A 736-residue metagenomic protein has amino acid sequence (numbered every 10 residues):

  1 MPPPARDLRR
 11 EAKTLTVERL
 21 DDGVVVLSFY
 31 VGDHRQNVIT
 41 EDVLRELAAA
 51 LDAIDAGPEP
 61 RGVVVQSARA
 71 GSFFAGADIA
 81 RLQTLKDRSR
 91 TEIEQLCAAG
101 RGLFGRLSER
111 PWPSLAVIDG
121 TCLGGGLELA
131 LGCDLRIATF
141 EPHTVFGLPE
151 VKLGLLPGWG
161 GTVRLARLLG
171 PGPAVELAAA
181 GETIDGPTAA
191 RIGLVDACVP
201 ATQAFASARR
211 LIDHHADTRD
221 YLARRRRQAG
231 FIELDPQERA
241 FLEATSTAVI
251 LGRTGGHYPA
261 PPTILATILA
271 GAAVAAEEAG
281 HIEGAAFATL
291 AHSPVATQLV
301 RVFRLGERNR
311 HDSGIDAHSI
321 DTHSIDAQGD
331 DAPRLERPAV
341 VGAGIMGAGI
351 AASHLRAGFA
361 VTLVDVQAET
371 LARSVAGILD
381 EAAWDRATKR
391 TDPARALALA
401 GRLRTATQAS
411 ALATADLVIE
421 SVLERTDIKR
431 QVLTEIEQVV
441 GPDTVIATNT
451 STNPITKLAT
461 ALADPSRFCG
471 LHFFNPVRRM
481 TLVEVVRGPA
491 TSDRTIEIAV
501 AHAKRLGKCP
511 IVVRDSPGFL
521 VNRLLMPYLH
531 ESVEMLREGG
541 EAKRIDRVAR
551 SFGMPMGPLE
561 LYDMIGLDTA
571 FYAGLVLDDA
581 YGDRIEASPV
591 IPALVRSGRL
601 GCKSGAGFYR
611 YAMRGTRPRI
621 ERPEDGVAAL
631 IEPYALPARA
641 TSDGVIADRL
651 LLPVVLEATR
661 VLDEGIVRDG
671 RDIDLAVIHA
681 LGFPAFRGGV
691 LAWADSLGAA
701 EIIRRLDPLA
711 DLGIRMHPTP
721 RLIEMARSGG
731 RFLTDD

Functional and structural regions predicted by a protein language model:
M1-Q66, T91, G102-G105: Conserved CoA-thioester-binding segment of acyl-CoA-metabolizing enzymes
P3-A12, L20, Y30-G32, T84-L85 (+7 more regions): N-terminal glycine-rich phosphate-binding loop for ADP-containing cofactors
S67-G102, C122, K152-G154: Glycine- (often His-adjacent) and acidic-residue-rich active-site loop that binds/positions the CoA thioester
L103-A116: Conserved catalytic cysteine-centered active-site region of acyl-thioester-dependent Claisen-condensing enzymes
A116-G126: Gly/Ser-rich catalytic serine loop of serine hydrolases
G124, P142-P149: Short glycine/proline-centered loop/turn elements that form peptide/ligand docking sites
